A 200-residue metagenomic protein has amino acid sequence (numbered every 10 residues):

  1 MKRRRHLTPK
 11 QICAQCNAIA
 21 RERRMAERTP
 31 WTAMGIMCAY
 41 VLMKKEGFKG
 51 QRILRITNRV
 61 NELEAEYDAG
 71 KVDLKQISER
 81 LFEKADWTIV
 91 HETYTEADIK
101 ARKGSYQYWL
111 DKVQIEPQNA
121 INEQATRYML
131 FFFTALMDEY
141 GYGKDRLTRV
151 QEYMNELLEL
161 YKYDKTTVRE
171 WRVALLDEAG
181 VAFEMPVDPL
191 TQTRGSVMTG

Functional and structural regions predicted by a protein language model:
R3-Y40, V72-D138, V168-G200: Intrinsic disorder/low-complexity detector
R52, R146: Non-catalytic nucleic-acid-binding/docking modules located in mid-to-C-terminal regions of nucleic-acid enzymes
I56-A65, V150-L160: Amphipathic alpha-helical segments that form the core helices of the histone-fold
E64, D68, D73: Metal- and O2-centered redox machinery and metal/ROS homeostasis
D138, L147-E152: A structural feature that tracks compact, well-ordered secondary-structure segments with a strong bias toward
K144, E159-K162: Catalytic cores of DNA base-excision repair glycosylases
